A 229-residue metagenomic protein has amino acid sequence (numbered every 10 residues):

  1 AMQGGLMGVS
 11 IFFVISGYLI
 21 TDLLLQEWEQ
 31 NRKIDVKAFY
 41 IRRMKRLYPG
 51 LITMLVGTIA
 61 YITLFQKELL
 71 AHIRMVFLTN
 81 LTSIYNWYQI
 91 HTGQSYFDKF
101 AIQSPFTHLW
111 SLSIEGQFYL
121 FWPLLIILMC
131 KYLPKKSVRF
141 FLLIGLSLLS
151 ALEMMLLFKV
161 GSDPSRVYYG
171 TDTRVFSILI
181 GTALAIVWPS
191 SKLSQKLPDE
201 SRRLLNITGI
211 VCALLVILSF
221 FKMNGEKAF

Functional and structural regions predicted by a protein language model:
A1-F229: Membrane-interface helix/loop caps of multi-pass membrane proteins
